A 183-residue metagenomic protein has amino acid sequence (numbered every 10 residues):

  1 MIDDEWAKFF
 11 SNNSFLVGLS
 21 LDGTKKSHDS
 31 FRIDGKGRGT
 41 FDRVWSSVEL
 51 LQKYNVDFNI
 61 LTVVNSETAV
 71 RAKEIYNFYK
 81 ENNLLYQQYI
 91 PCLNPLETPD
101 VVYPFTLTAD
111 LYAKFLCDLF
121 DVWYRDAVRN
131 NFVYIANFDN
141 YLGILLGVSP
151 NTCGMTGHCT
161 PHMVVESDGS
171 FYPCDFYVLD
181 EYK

Functional and structural regions predicted by a protein language model:
M1-C92: Radical SAM/AdoMet-radical enzyme domain recognition
L19, D34, I75-N77, V101 (+2 more regions): General N-terminal targeting signals
T24, T40, T62, T68 (+5 more regions): Residue-identity detector for threonine
S30, F58, T98, G147-V148: Generic signal for short, ordered secondary-structure residues within or immediately flanking folded domains
G35, P91-N94, L142, V178: Residue-level detector of flexible, active-site-proximal loop/helix-junction positions within diverse enzyme catalytic
N94-D100: Signature for the C-terminal beta-barrel architecture of outer-membrane proteins
V101-E181: A C-terminal junction/extension of Radical SAM enzymes
